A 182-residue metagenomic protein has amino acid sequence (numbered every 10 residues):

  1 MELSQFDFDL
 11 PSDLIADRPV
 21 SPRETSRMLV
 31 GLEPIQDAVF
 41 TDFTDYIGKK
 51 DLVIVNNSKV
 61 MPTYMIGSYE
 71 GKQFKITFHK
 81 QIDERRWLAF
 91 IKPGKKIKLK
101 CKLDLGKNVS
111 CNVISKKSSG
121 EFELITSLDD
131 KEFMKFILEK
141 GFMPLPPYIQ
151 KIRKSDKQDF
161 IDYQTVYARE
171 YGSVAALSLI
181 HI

Functional and structural regions predicted by a protein language model:
M1-I180: A cross-family signal for N-terminal binding/gating loops and helix N-caps that shape access to the active site
